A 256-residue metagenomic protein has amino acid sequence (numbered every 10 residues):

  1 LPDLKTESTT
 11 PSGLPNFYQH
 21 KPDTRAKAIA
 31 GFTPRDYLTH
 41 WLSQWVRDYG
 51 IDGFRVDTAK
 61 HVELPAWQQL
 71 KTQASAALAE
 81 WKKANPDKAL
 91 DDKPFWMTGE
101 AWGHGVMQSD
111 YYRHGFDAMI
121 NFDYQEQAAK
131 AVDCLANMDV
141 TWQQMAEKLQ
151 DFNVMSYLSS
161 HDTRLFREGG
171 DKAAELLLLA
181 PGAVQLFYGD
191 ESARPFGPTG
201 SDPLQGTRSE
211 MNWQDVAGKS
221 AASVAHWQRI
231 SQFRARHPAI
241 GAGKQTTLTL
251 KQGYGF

Functional and structural regions predicted by a protein language model:
L1-H20, Q127-Q143: Core domains of carbohydrate- and sulfate-ester-processing enzymes
I29-D36: Alpha-helical scaffold elements lining the catalytic groove of polysaccharide deacetylases
H40-V154, E168, L176-L179, S192-Q252 (+1 more regions): Active-site-proximal helices and loops of the catalytic beta/alpha 8
V46, H161-D162: Catalytic grooves of carbohydrate-active enzymes
K172: Conserved interdomain hinge at the start of the Helicase C-terminal
